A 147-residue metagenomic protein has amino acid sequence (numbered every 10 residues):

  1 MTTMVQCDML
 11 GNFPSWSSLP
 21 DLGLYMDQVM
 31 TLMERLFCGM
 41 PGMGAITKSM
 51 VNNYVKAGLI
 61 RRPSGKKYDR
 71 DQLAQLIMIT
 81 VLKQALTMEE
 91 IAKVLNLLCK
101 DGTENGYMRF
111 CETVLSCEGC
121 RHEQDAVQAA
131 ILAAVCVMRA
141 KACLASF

Functional and structural regions predicted by a protein language model:
M1-L98: Basic helix-turn-helix/winged-helix DNA-binding cores and closely related short helical interaction motifs
Y107: Active-site-proximal loop/hinge segments that shape catalytic or ion-binding/gating pockets
F110-F147: C-terminal regulatory/oligomerization modules of transcriptional regulators
